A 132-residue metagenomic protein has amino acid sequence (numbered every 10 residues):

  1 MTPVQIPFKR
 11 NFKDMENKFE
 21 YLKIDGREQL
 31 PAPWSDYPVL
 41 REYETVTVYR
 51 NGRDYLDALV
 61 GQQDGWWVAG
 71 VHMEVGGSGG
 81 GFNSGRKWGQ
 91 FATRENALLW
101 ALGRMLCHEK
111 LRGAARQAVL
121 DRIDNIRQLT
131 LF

Functional and structural regions predicted by a protein language model:
T2-Y55, Q117, R122, I126-F132: Negatively charged, low-complexity tracts enriched in Asp/Glu with abundant Ser/Thr
A32, D64-G65, R86, L98: Short, low-complexity intrinsically disordered segments
V48-Y49, V60, F91: Short beta-strand element of the conserved SAM-dependent methyltransferase core
D57-G80: A short, structured beta-strand/loop element
H72-C107: A short, exposed loop/beta-hairpin motif centered on an aromatic-Gly-Thr core
R94-F132: Polybasic, proline/glycine-rich intrinsically disordered low-complexity segments
